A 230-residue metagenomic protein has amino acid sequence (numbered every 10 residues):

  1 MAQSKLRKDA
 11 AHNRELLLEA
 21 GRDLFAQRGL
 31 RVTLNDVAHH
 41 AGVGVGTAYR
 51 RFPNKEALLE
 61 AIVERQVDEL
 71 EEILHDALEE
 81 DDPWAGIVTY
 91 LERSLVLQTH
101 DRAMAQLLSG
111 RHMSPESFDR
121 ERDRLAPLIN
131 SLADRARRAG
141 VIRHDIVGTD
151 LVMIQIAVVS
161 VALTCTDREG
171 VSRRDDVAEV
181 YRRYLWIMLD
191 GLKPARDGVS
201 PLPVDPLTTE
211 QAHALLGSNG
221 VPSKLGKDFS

Functional and structural regions predicted by a protein language model:
M1, S131-R138, V171-S230: C-terminal peripheral helix-coil segments that are non-catalytic and often amphipathic
M1-H40, A57-E60, D68: Basic, helix-initiating cap at the start of DNA-binding domains
G29-L30, R50, R143: Helix-turn-helix/winged-helix DNA-binding modules
G42-F52: Short hydrophobic/aromatic patch on the recognition helix
A61, D68, E72-H100, M113-R124 (+1 more regions): Hydrophobic alpha-helical connector segments
T89-P115, M153-Q155, S200-P206: Amphipathic alpha-helical segments used for helix-helix packing
S94-L97, D101, A139, V158-C165 (+1 more regions): Phosphate/oxyanion-binding loops and surfaces in catalytic or ligand/nucleic-acid-binding neighborhoods
S114-T164, D175-R183: Amphipathic alpha-helical packing segments from all-alpha helical-bundle domains
